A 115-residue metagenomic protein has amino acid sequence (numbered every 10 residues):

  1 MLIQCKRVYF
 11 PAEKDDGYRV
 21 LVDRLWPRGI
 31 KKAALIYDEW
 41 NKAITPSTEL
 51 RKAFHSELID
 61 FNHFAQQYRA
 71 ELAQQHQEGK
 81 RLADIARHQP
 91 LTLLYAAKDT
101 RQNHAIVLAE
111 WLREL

Functional and structural regions predicted by a protein language model:
M1-L115: Residues lining hydrophobic/aromatic ligand-binding pockets adjacent to catalytic sites
